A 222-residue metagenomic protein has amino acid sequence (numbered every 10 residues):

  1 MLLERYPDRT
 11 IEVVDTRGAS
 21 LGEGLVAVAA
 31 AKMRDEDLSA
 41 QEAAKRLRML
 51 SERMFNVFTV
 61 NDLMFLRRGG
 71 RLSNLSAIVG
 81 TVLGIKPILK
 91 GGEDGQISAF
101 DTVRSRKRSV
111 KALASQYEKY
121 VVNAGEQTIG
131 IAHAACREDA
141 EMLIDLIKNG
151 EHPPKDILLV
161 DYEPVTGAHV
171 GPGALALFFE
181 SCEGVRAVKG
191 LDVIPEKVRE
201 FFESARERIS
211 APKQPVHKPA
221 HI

Functional and structural regions predicted by a protein language model:
M1-E12, G18-I222: Mixed-charge interfacial surface used for oligomerization/domain docking and macromolecular partner engagement
